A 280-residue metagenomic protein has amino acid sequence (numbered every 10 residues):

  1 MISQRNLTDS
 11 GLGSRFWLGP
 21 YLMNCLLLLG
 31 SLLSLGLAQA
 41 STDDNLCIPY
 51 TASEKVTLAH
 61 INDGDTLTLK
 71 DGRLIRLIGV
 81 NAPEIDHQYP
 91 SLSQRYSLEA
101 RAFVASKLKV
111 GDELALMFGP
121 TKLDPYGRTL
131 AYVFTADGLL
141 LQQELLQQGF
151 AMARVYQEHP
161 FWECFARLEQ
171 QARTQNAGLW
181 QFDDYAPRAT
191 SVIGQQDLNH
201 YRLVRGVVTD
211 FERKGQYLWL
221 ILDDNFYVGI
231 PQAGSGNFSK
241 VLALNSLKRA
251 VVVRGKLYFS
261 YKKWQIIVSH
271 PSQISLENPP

Functional and structural regions predicted by a protein language model:
M1-R5, R15, N24: Positively charged n-region of N-terminal signal peptides that target proteins for export
I2-S3, W17, G36-P280: Small beta-barrel nucleic-acid-binding modules, primarily SNase/OB-fold domains and secondarily Tudor-like barrels
L7-S10: Short hydrophobic targeting helices and cationic amphipathic motifs that mediate membrane/organellar targeting
L12-R15, G30, D71: A ubiquitous, low-specificity "background" feature that marks scattered single residues across proteins without
P20-G36: Bacterial N-terminal signal peptides
